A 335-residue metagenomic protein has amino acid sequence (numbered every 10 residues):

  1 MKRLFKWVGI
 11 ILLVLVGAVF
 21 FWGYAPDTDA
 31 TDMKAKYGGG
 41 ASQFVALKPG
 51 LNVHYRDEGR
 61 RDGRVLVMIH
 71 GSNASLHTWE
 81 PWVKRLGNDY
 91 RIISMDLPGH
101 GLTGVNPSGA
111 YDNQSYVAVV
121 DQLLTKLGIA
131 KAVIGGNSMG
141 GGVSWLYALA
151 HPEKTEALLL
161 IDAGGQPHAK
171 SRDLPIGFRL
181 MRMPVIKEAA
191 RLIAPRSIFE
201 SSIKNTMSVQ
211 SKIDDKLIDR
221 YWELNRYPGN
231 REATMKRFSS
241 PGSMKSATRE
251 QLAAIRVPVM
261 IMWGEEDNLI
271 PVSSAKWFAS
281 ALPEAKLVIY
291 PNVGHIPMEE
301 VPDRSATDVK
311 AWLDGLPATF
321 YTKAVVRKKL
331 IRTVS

Functional and structural regions predicted by a protein language model:
M1-R64, D89-Y90, A130, D314-S335: Alpha/beta-hydrolase fold catalytic core
A25-T28, D32-M33, S171-R172, R191-A253: Conserved alpha/beta-hydrolase catalytic His-Asp/Glu region
K48-L51, R56-R60, S94-G135, T307: Active-site loop/oxyanion-hole signature of alpha/beta-hydrolase fold enzymes
E58-L102: Conserved HGGG/HGGXW glycine-rich cap/lid loop of the alpha/beta-hydrolase fold
L149, L158-K187: Flexible "cap/lid" loop of the alpha/beta hydrolase fold
I255, I261-W263: Short beta-strand/loop motif that positions the catalytic acidic residue of the alpha/beta-hydrolase fold
E266-I270: Acidic catalytic loop of the alpha/beta-hydrolase fold
A285-S335: Catalytic active-site module of serine/aspartate enzymes centered on a nucleophile-bearing elbow/loop
